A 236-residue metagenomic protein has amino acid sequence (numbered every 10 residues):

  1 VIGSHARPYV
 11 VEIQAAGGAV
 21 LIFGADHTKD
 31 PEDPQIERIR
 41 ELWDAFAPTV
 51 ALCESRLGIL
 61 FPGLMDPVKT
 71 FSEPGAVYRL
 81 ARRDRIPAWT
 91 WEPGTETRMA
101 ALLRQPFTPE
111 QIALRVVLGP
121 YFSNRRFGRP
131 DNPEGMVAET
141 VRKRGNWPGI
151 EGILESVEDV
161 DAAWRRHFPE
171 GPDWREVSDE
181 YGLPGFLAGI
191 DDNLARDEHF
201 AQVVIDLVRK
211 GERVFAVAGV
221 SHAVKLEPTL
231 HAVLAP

Functional and structural regions predicted by a protein language model:
V1-V20: N- or domain-start disorder-to-order transition segments that initiate the globular core
G17-H27, C53-P62, P184: Acidic/histidine-rich, surface-exposed loop or edge segments in extracytoplasmic proteins
A19-V20, V50, E212-V217: Residue-level preference for the first positions of well-ordered beta-strands
K29-F46, M65-P67: Membrane-embedded segments
A47-C53: Proline-aspartate-enriched helix->loop->beta-strand connector
S55-L60, E92-T97, V220-S221: Short beta-alpha junction loops
G63-R209, P228-T229: Hydrophobic, often amphipathic alpha-helical segments used for membrane interaction and targeting
R213-P236: C-terminal structured interaction module
